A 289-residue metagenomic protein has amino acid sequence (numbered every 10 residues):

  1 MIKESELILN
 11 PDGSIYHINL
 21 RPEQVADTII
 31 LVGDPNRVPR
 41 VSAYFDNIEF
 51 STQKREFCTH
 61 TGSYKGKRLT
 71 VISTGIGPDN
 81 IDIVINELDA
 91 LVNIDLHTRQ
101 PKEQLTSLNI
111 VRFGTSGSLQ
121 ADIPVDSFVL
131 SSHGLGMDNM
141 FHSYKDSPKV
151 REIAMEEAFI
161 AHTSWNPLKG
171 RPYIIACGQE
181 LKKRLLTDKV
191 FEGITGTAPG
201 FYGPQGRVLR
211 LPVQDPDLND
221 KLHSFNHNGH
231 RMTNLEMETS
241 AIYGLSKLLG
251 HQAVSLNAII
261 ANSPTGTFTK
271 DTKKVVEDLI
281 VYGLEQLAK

Functional and structural regions predicted by a protein language model:
M1-Y173: Metabolite-binding pocket within alpha/beta catalytic cores that recognizes anionic/polar moieties
N19-P22, P199-Q205, E277-Q286: Intrinsically disordered, low-complexity segments enriched in small residues
L31, P35-V38, T74-I81, I85 (+5 more regions): Generic structural signal for well-ordered, non-membrane alpha-helical segments in soluble metabolic enzymes
G117, G134, G196-G203, A241 (+1 more regions): Glycine-rich beta-alpha junction loops
A154-H227: Active-site rim beta-loop-alpha module in soluble metabolic enzymes
N219-G229, L235, T239-L245: A short, acidic, amphipathic alpha-helical segment used as a generic capping/interface helix at domain edges
S240-D271: Zn-dependent metallopeptidase/amidohydrolase metal-coordination segment
N262-K289: His/Asp/Glu-rich mid-to-C-terminal helical/loop segments that flank catalytic regions of hydrolases
